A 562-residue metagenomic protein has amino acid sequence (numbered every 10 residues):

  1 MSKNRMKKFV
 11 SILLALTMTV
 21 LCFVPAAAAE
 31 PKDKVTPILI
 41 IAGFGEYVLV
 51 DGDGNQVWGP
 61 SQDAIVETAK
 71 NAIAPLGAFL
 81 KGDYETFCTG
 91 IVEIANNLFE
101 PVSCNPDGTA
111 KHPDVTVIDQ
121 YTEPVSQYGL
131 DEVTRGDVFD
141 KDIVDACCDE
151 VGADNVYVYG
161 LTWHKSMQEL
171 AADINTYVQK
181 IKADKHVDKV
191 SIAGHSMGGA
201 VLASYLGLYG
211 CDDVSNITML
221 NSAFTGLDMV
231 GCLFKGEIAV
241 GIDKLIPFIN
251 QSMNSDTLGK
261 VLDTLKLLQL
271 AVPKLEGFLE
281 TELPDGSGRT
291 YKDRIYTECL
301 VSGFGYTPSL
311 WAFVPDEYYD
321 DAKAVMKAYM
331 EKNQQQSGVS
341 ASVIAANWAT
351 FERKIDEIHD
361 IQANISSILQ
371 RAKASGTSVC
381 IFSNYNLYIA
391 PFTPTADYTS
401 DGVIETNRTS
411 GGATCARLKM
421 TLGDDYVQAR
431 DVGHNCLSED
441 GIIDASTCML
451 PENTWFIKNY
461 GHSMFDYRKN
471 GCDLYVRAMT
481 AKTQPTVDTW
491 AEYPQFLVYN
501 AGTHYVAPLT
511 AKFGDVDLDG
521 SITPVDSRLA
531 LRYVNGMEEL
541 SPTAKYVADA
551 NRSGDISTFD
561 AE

Functional and structural regions predicted by a protein language model:
M1-R5: N-terminal secretory signal peptides that target proteins for export/translocation
M6-A27: Sec-dependent N-terminal signal peptides of Gram-positive bacterial secreted proteins and lipoproteins
F23-A29, L509-E562: Cellulosome-associated attachment modules in secreted, modular CAZymes
E30-A193, M197-S252, Y388, T395-L509: N-terminal non-catalytic accessory region
G136, W163, M167-L170, A372-S375 (+2 more regions): Aromatic-acidic/polar surface patches that form glycan- and anion
D140, L258, Y291-K292, A322-K323 (+4 more regions): Short amphipathic alpha-helical segments that mediate assembly, nucleic-acid/protein binding, or membrane association
D154-L161, K165-Q168, R294-Y398, M420 (+1 more regions): Alpha/beta-hydrolase fold catalytic core
Q168, A172-A346: Serine-dependent carboxylesterase/thioesterase catalytic core of lipase-like alpha/beta-hydrolase/SGNH enzymes
